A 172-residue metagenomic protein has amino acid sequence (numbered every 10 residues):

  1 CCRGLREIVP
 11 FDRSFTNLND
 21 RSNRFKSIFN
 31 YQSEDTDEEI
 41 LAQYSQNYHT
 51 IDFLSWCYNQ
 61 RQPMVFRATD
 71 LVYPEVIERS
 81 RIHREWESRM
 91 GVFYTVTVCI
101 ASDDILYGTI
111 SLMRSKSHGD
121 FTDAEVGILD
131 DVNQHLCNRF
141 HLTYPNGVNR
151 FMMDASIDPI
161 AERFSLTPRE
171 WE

Functional and structural regions predicted by a protein language model:
C2-L106, S111-S117, I128, Q134: Regulatory input/activation interfaces that engage signals or partners
G4, H135, R139, P159: Solvent-exposed, charged/polar functional surfaces in cytosolic regulatory/catalytic domains
R13-T16, F140-G147: Long, hydrophobic, amphipathic alpha-helical segments used as structural scaffolds
D120-H141: Amphipathic alpha-helical "output/dimerization" segments
F151-E172: Helix-turn-helix DNA-binding segment
